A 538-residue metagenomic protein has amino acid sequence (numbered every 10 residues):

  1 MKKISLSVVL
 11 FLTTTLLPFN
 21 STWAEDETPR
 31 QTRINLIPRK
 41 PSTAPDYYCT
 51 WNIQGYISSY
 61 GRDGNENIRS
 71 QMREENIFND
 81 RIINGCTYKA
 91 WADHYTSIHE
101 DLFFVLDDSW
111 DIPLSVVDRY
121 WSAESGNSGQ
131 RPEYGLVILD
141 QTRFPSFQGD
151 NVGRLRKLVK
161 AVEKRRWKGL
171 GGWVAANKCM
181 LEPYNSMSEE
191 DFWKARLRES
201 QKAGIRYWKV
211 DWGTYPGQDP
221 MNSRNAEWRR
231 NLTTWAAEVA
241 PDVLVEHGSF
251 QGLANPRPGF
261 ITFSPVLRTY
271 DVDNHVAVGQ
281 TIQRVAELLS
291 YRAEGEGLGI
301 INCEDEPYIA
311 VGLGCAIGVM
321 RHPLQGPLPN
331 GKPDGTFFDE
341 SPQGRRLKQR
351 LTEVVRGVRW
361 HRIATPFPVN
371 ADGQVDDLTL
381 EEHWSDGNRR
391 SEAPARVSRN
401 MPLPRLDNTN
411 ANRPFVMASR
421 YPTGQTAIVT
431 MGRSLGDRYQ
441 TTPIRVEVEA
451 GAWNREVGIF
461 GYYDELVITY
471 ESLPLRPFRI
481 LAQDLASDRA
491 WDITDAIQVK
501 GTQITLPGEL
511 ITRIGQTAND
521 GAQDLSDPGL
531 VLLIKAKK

Functional and structural regions predicted by a protein language model:
M1-I4: Positively charged n-region of N-terminal signal peptides that target proteins for export
S7-P18: Bacterial N-terminal signal peptides
P18, T22-A24: Boundary at the C-terminal end of the N-terminal hydrophobic targeting segment
E25-Y47: N-terminal carbohydrate-binding accessory modules
P29-I34, G85-A92, R154-K157, G297 (+1 more regions): Short alpha-helical segments and helix-capping/turn motifs at coil-helix boundaries
P38-T43, S97-I98, Q201-K202, I301: Extracellular/periplasmic catalytic domains that process cell-envelope and extracellular macromolecules
K40-C49, Y56-E74, A175, R224-G529 (+1 more regions): Active-site-proximal substrate-binding groove within the catalytic cores of carbohydrate-active enzymes
Y48-M221: Aromatic-lined carbohydrate-binding/catalytic grooves of carbohydrate-active enzymes
